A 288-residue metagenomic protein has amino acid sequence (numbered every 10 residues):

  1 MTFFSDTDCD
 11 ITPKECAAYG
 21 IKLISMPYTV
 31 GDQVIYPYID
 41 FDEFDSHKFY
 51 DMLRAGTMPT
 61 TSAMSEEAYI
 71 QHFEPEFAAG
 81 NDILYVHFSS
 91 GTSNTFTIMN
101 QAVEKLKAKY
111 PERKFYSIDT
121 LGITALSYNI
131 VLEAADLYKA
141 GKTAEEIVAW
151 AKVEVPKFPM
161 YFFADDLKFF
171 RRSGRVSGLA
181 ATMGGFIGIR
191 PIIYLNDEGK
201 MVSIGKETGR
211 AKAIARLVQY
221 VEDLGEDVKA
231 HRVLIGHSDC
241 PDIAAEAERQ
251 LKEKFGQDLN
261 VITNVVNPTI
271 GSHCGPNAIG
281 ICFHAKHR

Functional and structural regions predicted by a protein language model:
T2, D8-T29, Q33, L84 (+5 more regions): Mixed-charge interfacial surface used for oligomerization/domain docking and macromolecular partner engagement
T2-A63, A68: N-terminal glycine-rich anion-binding loop in soluble enzyme alpha/beta folds
R54-T92, T97-Q101, V148: Glycine-rich phosphate- or other oxyanion-binding loops that anchor nucleotides, phosphorylated ligands
